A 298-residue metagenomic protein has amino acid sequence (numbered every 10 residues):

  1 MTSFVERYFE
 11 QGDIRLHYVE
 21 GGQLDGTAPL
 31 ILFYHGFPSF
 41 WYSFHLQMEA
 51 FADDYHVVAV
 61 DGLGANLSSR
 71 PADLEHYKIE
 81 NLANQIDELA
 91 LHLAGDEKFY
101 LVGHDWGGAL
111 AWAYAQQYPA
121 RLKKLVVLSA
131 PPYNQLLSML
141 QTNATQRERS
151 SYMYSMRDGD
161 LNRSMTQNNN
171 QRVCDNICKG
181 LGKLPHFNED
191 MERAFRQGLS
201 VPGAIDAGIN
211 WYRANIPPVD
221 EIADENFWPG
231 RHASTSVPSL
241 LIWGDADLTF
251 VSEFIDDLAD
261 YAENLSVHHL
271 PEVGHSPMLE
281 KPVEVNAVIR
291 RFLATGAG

Functional and structural regions predicted by a protein language model:
T2, I14-L16, L24, V58 (+5 more regions): Flexible "cap/lid" subdomain of the alpha/beta-hydrolase fold that forms the substrate-access gate
V5-Q11: Short acidic-hydrophobic surface loop/beta-edge motif
E20-S69: Conserved HGGG/HGGXW glycine-rich cap/lid loop of the alpha/beta-hydrolase fold
G36, K78, E280-K281: Active-site helix-initiating loop/hinge in glycosyltransferases
P38, G107, M278: Short active-site segment of divalent metal-dependent hydrolases/proteases that encodes the spacing between
Y42-H45, E49, D206, S252 (+1 more regions): Alpha-helical elements of the RecA-like P-loop NTPase motor core of helicases
A50, Y261, L279: Conserved catalytic core of Hanks-type protein kinase domains
V273-P282, N286: Catalytic histidine-centered segment of alpha/beta-hydrolase-like enzymes
